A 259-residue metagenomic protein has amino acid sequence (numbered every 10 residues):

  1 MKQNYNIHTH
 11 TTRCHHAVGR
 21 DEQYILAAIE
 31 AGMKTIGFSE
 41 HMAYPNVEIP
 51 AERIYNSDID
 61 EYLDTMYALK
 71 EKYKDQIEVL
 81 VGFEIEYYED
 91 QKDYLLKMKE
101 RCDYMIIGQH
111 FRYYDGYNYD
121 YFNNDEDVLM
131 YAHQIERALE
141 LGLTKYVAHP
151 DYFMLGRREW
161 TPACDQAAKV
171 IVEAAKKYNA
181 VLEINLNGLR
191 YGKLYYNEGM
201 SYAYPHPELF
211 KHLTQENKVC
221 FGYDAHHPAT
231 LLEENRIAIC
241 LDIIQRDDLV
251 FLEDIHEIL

Functional and structural regions predicted by a protein language model:
M1-I7, T11, D21, M154-L155 (+1 more regions): Charged catalytic cores and adjacent phosphate/nucleic-acid-binding surfaces used for phosphate/nucleic-acid chemistry
I7-H10, Y24-R53, I77-E84, H110 (+1 more regions): Divalent metal-dependent hydrolysis catalytic cores, especially in the metallo-beta-lactamase
T12-H15, M42-V47, Y87-E89, R112-G116 (+3 more regions): Active-site environment of divalent metal-dependent phosphoester hydrolases
A27-E30, K72, R137, E173-A174 (+2 more regions): Alpha-helical scaffold elements within enzyme catalytic domains, especially in hydrolases
I49-E183: Extended substrate/RNA-proximal surfaces in nucleic-acid metabolism proteins
